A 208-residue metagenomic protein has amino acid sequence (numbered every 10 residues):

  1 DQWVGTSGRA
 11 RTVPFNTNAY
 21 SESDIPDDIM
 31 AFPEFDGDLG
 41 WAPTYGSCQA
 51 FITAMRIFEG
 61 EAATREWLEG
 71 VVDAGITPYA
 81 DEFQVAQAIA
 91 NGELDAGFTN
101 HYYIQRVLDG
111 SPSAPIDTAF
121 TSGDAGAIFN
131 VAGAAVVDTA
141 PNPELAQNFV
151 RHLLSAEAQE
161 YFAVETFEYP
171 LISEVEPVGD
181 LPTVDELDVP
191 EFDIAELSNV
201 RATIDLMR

Functional and structural regions predicted by a protein language model:
D1-L94: Extracytoplasmic ligand-binding site segments that recognize negatively charged/polar headgroups
V4-G8, P33-E34, A90, G110-S113 (+2 more regions): Extracellular/periplasmic catalytic domains that process cell-envelope and extracellular macromolecules
R9, L68-V72, P78-Y79, S113-D138: Periplasmic-binding protein-like
T12-A19, R56, N130-N142, Y161-E165: A bilobed periplasmic-binding-protein/Venus flytrap-type ligand-binding module shared by bacterial periplasmic
D27, A50, A63-E66, G70 (+12 more regions): Extracytoplasmic/secreted proteins, especially bacterial periplasmic and envelope-associated proteins
G37-A42, H152-V175: Periplasmic-binding protein-like
A96-P115: A ligand-binding cleft/hinge motif common to bilobed small-molecule-binding domains
P170-R208: An extracytoplasmic/periplasmic, membrane-proximal ligand-sensing/linker region
